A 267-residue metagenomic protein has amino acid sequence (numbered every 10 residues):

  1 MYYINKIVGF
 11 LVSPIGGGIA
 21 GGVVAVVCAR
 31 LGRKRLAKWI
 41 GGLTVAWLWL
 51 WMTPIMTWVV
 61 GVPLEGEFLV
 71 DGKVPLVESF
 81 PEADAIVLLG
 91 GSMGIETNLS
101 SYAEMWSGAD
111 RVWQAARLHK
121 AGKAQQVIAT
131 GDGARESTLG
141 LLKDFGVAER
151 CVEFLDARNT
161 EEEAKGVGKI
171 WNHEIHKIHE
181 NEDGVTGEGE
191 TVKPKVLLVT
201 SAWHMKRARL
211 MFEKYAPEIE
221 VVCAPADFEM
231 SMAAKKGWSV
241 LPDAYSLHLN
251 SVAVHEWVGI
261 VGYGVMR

Functional and structural regions predicted by a protein language model:
M1-A29: Membrane-embedded alpha-helical segments of integral membrane proteins
Y3-V8, M56, V60-L64, V254-V261: Hydrophobic alpha-helical segments of integral membrane proteins, encompassing both true transmembrane helices
V23-V24, W49, V261: Hydrophobic residues within the alpha-helical transmembrane core of Major Facilitator Superfamily
A29-A37: Membrane-interface helix-boundary motifs at transmembrane edges
W39-P54: Hydrophobic membrane-insertion alpha-helices, especially the h-region of bacterial N-terminal signal peptides
L50-S246: A structural signal for short, hydrophobic/glycine-enriched beta-strand patches
A244-R267: Structured C-terminal subdomain patch of bacterial secreted/periplasmic proteins
